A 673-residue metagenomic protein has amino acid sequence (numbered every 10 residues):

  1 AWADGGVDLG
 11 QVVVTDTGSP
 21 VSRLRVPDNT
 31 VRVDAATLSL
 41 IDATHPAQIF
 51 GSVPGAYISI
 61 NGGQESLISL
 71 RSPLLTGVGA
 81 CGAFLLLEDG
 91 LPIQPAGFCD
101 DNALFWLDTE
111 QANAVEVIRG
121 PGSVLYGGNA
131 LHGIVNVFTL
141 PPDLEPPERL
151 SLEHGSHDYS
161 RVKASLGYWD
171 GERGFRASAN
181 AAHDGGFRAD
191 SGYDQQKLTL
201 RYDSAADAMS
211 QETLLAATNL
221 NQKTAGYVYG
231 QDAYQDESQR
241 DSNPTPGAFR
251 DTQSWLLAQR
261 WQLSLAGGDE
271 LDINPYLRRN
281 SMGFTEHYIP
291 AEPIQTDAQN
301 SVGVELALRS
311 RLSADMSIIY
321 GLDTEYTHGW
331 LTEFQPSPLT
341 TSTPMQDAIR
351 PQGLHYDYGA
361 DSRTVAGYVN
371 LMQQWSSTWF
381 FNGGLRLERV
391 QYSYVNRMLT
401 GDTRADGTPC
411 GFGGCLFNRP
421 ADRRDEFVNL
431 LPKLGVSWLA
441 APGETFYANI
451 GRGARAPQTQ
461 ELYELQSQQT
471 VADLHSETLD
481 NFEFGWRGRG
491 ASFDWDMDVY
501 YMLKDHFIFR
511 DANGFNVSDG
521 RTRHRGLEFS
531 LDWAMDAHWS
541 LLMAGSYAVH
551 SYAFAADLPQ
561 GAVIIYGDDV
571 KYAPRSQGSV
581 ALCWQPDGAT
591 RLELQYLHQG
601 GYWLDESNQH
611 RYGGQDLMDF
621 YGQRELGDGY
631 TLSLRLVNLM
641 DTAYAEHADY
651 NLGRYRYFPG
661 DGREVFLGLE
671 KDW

Functional and structural regions predicted by a protein language model:
G10-I41, S66-L67: N-terminal periplasmic "start-of-domain" segments of outer-membrane beta-barrel proteins
A47-L91: Extracytoplasmic beta-strand/coil segments of soluble accessory domains associated with Gram-negative outer-membrane
L91-R119: Short acidic/polar hinge/loop motifs at secondary-structure boundaries that mediate gating or recognition
P147, H154-H183, R188-A225, G247-E270 (+8 more regions): Transmembrane beta-barrel wall of Gram-negative outer-membrane proteins
K163, R260, E270-E286, L439 (+6 more regions): Membrane-embedded beta-barrel scaffold of Gram-negative outer-membrane proteins
S313-I319, D323-E325, Y358-M502, A534 (+3 more regions): Structural signature of Gram-negative outer-membrane beta-barrels, strongest in the C-terminal barrel of TonB-dependent
Q374-F381, R389-V390, D494, V499-K504 (+3 more regions): Gram-negative outer-membrane beta-barrel transporters
Y500, L541, L597-D605, Q623-W673: C-terminal beta-signal and adjacent terminal beta-strands/loops of Gram-negative outer-membrane beta-barrel proteins
